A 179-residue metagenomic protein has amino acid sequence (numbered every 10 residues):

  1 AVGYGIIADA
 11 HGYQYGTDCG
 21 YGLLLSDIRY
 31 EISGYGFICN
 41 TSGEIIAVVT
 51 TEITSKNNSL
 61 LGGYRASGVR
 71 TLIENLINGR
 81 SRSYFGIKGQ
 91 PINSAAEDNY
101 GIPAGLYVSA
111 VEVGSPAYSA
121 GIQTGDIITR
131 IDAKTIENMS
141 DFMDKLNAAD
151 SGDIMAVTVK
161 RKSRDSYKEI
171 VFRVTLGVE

Functional and structural regions predicted by a protein language model:
A1, S33, G63-S67, S119 (+1 more regions): Soluble non-cytosolic domains of exported or imported proteins
A1-Y13, Y21-G22, S67-L72, S83 (+2 more regions): Beta-strand/loop subdomains of soluble extracytoplasmic proteins
V2-G62, I102-S109: Active-site region of chymotrypsin-like
A8-Y13, R29-E31, S42, T51-I53 (+5 more regions): Solvent-exposed coil/turn segments that connect beta secondary-structure elements in extracytoplasmic/periplasmic
Y35-I38, N99-I102, P116-I127, A148-D150: A short glycine-leucine-enriched loop at secondary-structure breakpoints that most characteristically corresponds
S42-I46, A117-M139: Conserved PDZ fold ligand-binding element
I45-P103, S166-Y167: C-terminal cap/linker of serine protease catalytic domains
E74-Y84, K88, S94-A96, T129-I131 (+1 more regions): PDZ-domain C-terminal substructure recognizer with occasional recognition of PDZ-binding tails
